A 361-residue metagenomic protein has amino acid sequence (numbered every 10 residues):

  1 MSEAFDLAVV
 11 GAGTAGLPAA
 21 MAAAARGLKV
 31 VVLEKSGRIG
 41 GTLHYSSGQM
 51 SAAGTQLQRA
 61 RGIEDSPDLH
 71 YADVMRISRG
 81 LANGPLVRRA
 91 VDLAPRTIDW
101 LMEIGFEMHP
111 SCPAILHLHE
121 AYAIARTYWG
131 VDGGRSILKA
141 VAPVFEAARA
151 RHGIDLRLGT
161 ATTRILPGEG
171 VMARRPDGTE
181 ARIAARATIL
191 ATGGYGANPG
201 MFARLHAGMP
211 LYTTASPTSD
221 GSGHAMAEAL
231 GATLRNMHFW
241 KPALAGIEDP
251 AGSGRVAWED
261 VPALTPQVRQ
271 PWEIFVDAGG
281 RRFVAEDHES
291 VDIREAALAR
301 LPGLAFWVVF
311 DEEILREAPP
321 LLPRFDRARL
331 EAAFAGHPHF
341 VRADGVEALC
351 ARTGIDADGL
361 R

Functional and structural regions predicted by a protein language model:
M1-L7, A25, K139: Extreme N-terminal leader/targeting segments of oxidoreductases
L7-V32: N-terminal Rossmann-like FAD-binding beta1-loop-alpha1 element of flavoenzymes
A12, G54, R175, T192-G193: Glycine-rich, N-terminal phosphate-binding loop of Rossmann-like dinucleotide-binding domains
K29, K35-D155, G159-T160, W272-R282 (+3 more regions): Conserved N-terminal/central alpha/beta ligand/cofactor-binding core
L158-E169: A conserved short coil-to-beta-strand element within the FAD-binding core of flavoproteins
T162, M172-R182: A structured beta-alpha segment of the ubiquitous adenosine-cofactor-binding alpha/beta core
P176, I183-G252: Glycine-rich loop(s) and the adjacent beta-strand/alpha-helix scaffold that form part
H224-M226, L230-I355, G359: An anion/pyrophosphate-binding glycine-rich loop and adjacent beta-alpha core in soluble alpha-beta enzymes
